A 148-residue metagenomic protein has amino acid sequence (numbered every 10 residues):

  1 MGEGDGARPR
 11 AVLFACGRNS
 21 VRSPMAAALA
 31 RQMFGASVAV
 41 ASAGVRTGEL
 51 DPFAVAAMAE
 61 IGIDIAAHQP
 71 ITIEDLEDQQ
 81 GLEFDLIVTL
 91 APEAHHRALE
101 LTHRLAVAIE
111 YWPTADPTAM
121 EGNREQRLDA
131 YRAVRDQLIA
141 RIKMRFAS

Functional and structural regions predicted by a protein language model:
M1-S148: Short polar/charged helix/loop
